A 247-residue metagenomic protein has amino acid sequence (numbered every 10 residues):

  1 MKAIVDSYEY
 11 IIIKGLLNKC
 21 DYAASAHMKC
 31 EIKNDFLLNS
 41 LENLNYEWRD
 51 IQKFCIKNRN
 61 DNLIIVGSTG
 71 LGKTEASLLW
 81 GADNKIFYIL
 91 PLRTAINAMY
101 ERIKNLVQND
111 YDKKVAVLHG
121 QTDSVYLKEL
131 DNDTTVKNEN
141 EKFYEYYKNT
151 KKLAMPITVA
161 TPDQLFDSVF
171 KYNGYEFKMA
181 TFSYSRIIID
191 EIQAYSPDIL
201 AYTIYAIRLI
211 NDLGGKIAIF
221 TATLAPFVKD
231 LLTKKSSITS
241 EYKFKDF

Functional and structural regions predicted by a protein language model:
M1-F247: N-terminal helicase ATP-binding lobe
